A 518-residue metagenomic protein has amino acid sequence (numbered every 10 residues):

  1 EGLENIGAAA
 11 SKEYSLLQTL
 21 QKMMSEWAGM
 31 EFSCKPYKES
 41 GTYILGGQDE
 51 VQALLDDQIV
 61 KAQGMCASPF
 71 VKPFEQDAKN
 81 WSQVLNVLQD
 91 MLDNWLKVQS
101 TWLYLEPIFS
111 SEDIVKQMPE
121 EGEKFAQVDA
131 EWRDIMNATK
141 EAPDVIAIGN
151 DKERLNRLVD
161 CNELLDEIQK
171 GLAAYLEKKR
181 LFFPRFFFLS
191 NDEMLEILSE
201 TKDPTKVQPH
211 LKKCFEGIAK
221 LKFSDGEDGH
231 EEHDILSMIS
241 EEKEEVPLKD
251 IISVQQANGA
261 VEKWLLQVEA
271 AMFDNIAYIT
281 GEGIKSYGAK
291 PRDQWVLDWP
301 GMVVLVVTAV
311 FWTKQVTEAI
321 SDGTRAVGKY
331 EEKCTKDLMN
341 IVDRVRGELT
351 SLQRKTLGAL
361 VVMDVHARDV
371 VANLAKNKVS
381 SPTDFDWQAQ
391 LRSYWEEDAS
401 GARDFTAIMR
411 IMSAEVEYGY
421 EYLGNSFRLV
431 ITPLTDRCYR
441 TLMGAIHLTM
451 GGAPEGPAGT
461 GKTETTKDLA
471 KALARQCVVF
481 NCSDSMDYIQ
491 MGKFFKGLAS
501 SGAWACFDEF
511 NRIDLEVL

Functional and structural regions predicted by a protein language model:
E1-Q294, D298-V306, R440, T463: Extended alpha-helical scaffold segments
Q208, K212-P433, R437: Extended, charged/polar low-complexity intrinsically disordered regions
R428-I431, C477-Y488, R512-L515: Flexible beta-alpha connector loops of hexameric P-loop NTPases
L434-T435, M443-T449: Phosphate-binding P-loop
C438, L448-G452, S501-A503: Pre-Walker A (Motif I) flank of P-loop NTPase domains
L442, T463, M491, F495 (+1 more regions): Conserved RecA-like P-loop NTPase ATPase core
H447-F480, F494-G497: Walker A/P-loop
A503-L518: Conserved AAA+/SF3 P-loop NTPase catalytic/coupling segment centered on the Walker-B
